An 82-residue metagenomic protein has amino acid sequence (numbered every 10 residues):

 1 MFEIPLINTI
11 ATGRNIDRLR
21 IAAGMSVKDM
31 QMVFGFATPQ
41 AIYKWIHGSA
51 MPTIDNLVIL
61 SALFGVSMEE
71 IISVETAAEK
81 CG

Functional and structural regions predicted by a protein language model:
M1-A23: A short, Lys/Arg-rich alpha-helix, primarily the initiator
M1-L6, A62, I72-G82: Short, charged recognition helix plus adjacent turn of helix-turn-helix-like nucleic-acid-binding domains
R14, M25, A37, P52-D55: Residue-level signal for the short linker/turn that defines the boundary of a DNA-recognition helix
D17, K28, V58: Residues within the helices of the helix-turn-helix
R20, Q31-M32, S61: The alpha-helix within a helix-turn-helix
G24-K44: Short alpha-helical DNA-recognition segment
W45-I46, N56, E75: DNA major-groove recognition helix of helix-turn-helix
D55-E70: DNA major-groove recognition helix of helix-turn-helix/homeodomain DNA-binding modules
